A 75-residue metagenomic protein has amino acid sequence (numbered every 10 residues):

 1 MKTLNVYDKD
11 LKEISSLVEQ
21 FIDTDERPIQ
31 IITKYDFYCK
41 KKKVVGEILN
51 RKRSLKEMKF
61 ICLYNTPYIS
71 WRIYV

Functional and structural regions predicted by a protein language model:
M1-V75: Long, charged, low-complexity intrinsically disordered regions
